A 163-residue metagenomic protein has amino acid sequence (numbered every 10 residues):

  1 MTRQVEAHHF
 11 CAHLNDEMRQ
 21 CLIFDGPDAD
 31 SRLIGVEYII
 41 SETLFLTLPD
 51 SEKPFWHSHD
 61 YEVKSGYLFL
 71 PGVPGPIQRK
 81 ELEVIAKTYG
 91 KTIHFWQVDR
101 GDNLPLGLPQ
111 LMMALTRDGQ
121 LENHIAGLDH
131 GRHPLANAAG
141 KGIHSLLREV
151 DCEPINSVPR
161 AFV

Functional and structural regions predicted by a protein language model:
M1-M18, E81-V163: N-terminal domain-onset segments
M18-R19, S31: Short, well-structured alpha-helical interface segments that form or flank functional binding sites
P27-M113, R117: An exposed acidic His-Trp-rich patch
